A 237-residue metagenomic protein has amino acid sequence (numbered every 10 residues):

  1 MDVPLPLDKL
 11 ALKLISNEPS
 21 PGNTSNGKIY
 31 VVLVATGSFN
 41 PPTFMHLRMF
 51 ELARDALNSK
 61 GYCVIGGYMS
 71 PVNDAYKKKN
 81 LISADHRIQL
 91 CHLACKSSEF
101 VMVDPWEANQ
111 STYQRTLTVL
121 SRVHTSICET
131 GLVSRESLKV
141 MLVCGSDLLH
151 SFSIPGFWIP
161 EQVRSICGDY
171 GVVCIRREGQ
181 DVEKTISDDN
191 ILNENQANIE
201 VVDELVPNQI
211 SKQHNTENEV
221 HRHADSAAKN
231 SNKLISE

Functional and structural regions predicted by a protein language model:
M1-E237: Nucleotidyltransferase catalytic core that binds NTPs
